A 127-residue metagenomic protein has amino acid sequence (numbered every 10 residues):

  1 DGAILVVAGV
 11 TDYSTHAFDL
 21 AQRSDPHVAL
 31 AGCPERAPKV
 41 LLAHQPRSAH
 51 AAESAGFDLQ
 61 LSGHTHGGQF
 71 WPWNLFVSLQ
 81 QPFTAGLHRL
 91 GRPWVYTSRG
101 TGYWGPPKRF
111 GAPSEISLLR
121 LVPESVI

Functional and structural regions predicted by a protein language model:
D1-I127: Soluble catalytic domains of enzymes that build or remodel membrane lipids, polysaccharides, and related
